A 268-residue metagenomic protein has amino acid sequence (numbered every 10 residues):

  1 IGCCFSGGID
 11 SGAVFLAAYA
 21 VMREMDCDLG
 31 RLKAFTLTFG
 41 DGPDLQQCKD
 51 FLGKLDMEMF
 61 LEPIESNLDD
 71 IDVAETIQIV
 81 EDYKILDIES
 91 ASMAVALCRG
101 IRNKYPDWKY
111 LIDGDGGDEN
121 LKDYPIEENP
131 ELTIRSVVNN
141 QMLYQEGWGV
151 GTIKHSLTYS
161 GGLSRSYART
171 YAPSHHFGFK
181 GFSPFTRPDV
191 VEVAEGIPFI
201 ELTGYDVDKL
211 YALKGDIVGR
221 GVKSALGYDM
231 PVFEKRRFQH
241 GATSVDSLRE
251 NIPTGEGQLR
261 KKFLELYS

Functional and structural regions predicted by a protein language model:
I1-A225, Q239-P253, L264: ATP-dependent adenylate-handling active sites, centered on carboxylate activation for C-N bond formation
G227-R236: A short alpha-helix-loop-beta-strand transition element characteristic of N-terminal alpha/beta dinucleotide-binding
E256-S268: Acidic, carboxylate-rich catalytic segments that either coordinate divalent cations
